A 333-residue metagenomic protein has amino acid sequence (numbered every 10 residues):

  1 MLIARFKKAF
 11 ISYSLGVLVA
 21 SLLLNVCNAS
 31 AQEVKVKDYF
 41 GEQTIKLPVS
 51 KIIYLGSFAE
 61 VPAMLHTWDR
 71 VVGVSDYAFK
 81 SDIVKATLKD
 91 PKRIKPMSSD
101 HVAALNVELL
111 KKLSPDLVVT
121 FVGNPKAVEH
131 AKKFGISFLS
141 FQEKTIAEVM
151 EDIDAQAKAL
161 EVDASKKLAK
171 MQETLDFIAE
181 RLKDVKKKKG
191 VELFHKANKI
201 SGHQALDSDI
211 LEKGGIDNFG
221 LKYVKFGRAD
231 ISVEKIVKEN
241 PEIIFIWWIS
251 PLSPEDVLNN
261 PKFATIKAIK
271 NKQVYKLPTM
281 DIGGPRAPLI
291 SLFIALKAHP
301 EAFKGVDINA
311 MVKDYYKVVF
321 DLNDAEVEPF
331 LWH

Functional and structural regions predicted by a protein language model:
L2, V26-V61, V162-L193, F303-H333: Bacterial Sec-exported substrate-binding components of ABC uptake systems
L2-G16: Bacterial N-terminal signal peptides that target proteins for export
Y13-N25: Bacterial N-terminal signal peptides
I53-L109, L113, L117-G123, I216-F219: A short, structured surface patch at a secondary-structure boundary
K80-D82, V102, K126-V128, Q142-A155 (+2 more regions): Extracytoplasmic ligand-binding site segments that recognize negatively charged/polar headgroups
L88, N124-S165, P251-A310: Charged, glycine-enriched surface loops/patches that mediate electrostatic binding to polyanionic ligands
A104-S114, K133-F134, D230-N240: Short helices/loops that flank or line small-molecule/ion binding pockets
H203-G227: Alpha-helical, coiled-coil/dimerization segments enriched in small aliphatic residues
